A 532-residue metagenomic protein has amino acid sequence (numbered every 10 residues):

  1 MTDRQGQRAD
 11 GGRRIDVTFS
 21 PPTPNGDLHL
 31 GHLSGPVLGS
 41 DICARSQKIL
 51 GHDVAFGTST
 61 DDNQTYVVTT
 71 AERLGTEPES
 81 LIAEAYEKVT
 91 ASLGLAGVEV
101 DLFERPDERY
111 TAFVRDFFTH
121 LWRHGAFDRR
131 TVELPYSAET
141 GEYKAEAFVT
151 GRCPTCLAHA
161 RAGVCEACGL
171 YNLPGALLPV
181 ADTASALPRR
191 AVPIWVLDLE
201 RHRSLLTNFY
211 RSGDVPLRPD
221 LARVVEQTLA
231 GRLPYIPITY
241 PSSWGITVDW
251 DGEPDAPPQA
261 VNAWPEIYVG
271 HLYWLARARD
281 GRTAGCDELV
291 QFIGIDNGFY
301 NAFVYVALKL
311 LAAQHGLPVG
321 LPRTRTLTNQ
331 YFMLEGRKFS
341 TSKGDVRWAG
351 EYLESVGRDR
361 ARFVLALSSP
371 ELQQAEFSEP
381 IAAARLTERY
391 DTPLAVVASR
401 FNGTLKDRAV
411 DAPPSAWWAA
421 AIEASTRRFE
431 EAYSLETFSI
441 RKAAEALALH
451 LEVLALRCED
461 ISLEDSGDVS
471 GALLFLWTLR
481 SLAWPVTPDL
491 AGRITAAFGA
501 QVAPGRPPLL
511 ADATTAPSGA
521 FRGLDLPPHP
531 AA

Functional and structural regions predicted by a protein language model:
M1-R13, S59, R130-E139, F148-N172 (+1 more regions): Basic, alpha-helical terminal appendages of large translation-related enzymes
D3-A85, V89, F103-H124, E133 (+2 more regions): N-terminal catalytic cores of NTP/NDP-binding nucleotidyl/phosphoryl-transfer enzymes
D3-L38, A44-R45, I49, A112 (+3 more regions): Structured secondary-structure scaffolds
G57, T324-T328, T495: Beta-strand segments within the central parallel beta-sheet cores of soluble alpha/beta enzyme folds
A85-Y86, V114, F118, I422-F429 (+2 more regions): Short amphipathic alpha-helical coiled-coil/interface segments
G97-R105, R123-P135, E146-A147, A158-A167 (+3 more regions): Short secondary-structure capping/junction motifs at helix and strand boundaries
T392-A395, A420-A421, A443-L456: Core structural elements
T404-L447: Helix-loop elements that line ligand-binding/catalytic pockets
